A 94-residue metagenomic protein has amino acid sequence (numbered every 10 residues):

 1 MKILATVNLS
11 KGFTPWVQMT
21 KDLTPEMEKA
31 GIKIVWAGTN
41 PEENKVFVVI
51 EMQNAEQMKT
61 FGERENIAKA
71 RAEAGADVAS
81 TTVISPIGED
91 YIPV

Functional and structural regions predicted by a protein language model:
M1-A68, E73-V94: Short S/T/G/P-rich N-terminal loop/turn motif that feeds into the first structured element of a domain
